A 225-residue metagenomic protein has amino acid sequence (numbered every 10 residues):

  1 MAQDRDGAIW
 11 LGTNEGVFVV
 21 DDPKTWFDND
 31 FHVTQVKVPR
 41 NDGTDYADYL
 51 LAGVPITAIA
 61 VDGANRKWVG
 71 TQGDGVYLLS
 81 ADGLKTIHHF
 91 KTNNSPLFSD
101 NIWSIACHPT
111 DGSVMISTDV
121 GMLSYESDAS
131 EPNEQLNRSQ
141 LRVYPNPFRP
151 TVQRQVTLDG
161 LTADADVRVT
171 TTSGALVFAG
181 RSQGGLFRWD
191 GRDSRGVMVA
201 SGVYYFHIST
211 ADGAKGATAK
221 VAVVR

Functional and structural regions predicted by a protein language model:
M1-L141, L176: Carboxylate-rich, polar loop motifs that coordinate divalent cations or form catalytic acidic clusters
D111-S113, A200-H207: Short, conserved beta-strand segments of beta-strand-rich sandwich/propeller modules, principally
D128-E134, V143-N146, G174, W189 (+2 more regions): Terminal processing/anchoring signals of secreted or surface-associated proteins and related intramolecular
Q135-R168, L186-W189: Glycine-centered coil/turn sites that cap beta-strands in beta-rich domains
D166-V177, Y204-F206: Short, glycine-anchored, charge-dense loop/turn motifs used at functional sites
L176-V199, T210-K215: Glycine-centered tight-turn motifs at strand-turn-strand junctions
Y205-R225: C-terminal tail/sorting-segment detector
